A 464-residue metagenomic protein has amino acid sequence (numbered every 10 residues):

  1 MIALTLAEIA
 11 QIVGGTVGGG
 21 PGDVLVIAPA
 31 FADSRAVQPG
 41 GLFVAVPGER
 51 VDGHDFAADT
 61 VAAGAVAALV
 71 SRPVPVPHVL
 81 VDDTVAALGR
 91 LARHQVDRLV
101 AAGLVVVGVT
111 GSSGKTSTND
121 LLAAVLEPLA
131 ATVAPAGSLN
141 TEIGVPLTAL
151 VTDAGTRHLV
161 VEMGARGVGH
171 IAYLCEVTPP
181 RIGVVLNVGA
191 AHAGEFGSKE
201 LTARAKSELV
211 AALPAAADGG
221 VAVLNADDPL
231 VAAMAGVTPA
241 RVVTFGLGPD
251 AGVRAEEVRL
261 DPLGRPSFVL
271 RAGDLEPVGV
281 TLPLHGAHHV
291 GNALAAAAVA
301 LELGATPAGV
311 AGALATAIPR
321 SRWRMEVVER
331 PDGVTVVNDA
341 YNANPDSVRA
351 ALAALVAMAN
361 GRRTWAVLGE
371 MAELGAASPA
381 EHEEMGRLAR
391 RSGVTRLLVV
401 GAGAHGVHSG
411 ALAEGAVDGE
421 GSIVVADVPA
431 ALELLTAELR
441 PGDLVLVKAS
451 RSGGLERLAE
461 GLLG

Functional and structural regions predicted by a protein language model:
M1-T110, S117-P128, I143, R254 (+2 more regions): Short, basic phosphate-binding NTP loop
I9, G41, T60, L91 (+15 more regions): Residue-level signal for inorganic ion chemistry
T16, S71-P75, V184-T335, R387-R390 (+2 more regions): Acidic, Mg2+-coordinating active-site environments of NTP-dependent enzymes
E49-V51, S321-W323, A340-A416, E420: Active-site beta-alpha connecting loops in nucleotide-dependent enzymes
A57, V61-A62, C175-E176, R390: Non-catalytic positions within long, well-ordered alpha-helices that form the structural scaffold/packing of enzyme
A87-A226, L230-T238, A437, G461-G464: Phosphate-binding loop of NTP-binding sites
V109, K115, R322-E326, L444 (+1 more regions): ATP-dependent carboxylate/acyl-activation modules
